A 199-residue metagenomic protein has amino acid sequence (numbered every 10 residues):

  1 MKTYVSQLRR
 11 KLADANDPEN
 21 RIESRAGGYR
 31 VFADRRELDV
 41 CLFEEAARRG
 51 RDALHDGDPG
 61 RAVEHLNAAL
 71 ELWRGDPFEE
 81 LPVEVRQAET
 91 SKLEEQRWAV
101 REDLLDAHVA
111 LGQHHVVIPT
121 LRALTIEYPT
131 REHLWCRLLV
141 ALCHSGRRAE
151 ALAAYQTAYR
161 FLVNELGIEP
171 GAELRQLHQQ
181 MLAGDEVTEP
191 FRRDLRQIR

Functional and structural regions predicted by a protein language model:
M1-A15: DNA-recognition element of transcription regulators
D17, R21, A26-R199: Intrinsically disordered, charged and Pro/Gly-enriched terminal/linker segments that flank large helical-solenoid
